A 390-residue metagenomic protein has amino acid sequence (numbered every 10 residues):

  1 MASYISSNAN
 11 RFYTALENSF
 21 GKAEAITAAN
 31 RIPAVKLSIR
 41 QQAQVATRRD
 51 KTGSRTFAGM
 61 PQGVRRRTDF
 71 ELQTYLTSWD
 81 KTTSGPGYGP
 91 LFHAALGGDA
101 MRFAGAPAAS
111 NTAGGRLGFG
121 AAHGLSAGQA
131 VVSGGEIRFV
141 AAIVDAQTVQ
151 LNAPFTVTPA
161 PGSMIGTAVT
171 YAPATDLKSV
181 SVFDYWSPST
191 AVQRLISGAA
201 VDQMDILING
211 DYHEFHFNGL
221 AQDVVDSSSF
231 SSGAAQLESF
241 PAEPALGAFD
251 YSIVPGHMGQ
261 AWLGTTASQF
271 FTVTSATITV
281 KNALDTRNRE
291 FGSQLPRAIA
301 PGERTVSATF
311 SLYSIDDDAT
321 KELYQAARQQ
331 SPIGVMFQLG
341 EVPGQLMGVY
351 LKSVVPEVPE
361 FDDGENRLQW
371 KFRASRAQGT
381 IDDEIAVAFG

Functional and structural regions predicted by a protein language model:
M1-G390: Signature of extracytoplasmic/envelope-associated structural regions
